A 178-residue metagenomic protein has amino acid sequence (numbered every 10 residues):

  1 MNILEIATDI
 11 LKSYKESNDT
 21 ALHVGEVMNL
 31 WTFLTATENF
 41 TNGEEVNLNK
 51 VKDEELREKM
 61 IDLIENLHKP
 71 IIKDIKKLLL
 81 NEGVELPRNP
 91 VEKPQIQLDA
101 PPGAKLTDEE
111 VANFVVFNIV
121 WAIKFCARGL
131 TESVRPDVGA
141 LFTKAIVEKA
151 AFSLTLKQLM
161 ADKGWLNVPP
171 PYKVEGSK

Functional and structural regions predicted by a protein language model:
M1-L34, V51: Leu/Val/Ala/Ile-rich N-terminal alpha-helices, chiefly Sec-type signal peptides and the beginnings
I3-K12, K76-N113, Y172-K178: Carboxylate-rich helix-loop segments that flank metal/cofactor sites and access channels in metalloenzymes
L4, E54-P90, S153-K163: Conserved alpha-helical segments that form or flank metal/cofactor-binding pockets of metalloenzymes
L11, D19-L22, E45, A100 (+2 more regions): Generic structural signal for short, flexible, solvent-exposed coil/loop and linker residues
L22-T32, E54-P70, V111, P136-A150: Alpha-helical scaffold segments that form or flank carboxylate-/histidine-based iron centers
E26-N49, I96-K144: Acidic/histidine-rich alpha-helical segments that form the ligand environment of transition-metal centers
N118-K178: Preference for long, well-ordered alpha-helical segments
